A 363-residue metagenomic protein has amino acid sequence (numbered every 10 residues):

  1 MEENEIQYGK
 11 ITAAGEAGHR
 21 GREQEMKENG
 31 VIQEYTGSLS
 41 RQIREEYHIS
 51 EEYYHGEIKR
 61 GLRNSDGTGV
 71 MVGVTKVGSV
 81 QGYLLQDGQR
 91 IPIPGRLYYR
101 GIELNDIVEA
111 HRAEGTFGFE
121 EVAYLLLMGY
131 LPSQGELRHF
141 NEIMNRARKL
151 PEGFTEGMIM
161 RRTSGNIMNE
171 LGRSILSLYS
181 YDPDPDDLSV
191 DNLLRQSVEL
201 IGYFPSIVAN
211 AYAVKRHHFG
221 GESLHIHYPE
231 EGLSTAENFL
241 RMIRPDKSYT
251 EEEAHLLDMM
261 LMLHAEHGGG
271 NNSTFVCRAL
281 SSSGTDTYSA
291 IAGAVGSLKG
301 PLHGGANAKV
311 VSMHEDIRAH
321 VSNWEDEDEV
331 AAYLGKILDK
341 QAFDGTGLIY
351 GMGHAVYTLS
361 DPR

Functional and structural regions predicted by a protein language model:
E2-R363: Hydrophobic alpha-helical bundle cores within soluble ligand-binding/oligomerization subdomains
